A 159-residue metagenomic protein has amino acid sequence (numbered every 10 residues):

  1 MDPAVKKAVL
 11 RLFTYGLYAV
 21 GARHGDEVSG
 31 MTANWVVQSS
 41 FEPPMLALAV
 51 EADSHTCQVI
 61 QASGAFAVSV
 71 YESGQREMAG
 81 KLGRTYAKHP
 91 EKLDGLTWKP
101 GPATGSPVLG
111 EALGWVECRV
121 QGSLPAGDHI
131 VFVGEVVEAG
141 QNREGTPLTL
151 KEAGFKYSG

Functional and structural regions predicted by a protein language model:
M1-G159: Basic, polyanion-binding surface patches
